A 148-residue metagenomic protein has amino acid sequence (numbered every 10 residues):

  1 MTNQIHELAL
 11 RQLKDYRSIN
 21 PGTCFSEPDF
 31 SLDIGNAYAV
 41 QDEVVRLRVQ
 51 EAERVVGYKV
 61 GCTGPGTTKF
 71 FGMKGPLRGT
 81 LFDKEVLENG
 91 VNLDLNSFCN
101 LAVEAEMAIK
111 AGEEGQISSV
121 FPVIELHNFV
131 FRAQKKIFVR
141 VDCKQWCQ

Functional and structural regions predicted by a protein language model:
T2-Q148: Catalytic-core "active-site belt" of small-molecule-metabolizing enzymes, emphasizing His/Asp/Glu-rich regions
